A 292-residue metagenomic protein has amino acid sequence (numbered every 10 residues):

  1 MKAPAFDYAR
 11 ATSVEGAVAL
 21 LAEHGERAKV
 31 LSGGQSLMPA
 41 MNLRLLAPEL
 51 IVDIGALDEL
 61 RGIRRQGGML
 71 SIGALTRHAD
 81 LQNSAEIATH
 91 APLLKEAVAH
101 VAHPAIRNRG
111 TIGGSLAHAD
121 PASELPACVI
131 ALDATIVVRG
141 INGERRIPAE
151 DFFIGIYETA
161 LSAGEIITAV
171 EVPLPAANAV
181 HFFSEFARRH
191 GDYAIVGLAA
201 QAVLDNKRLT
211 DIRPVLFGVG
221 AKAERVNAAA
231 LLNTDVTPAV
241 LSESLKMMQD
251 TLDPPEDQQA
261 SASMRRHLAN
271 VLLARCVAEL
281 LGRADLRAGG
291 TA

Functional and structural regions predicted by a protein language model:
M1-A292: C-terminal structural segment of proteins
